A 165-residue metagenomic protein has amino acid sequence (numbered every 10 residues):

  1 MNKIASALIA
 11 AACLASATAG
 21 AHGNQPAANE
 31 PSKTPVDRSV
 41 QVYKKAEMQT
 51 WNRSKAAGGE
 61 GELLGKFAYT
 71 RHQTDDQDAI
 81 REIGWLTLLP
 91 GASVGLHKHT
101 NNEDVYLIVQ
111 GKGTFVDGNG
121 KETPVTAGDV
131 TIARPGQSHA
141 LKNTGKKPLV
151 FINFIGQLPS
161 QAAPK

Functional and structural regions predicted by a protein language model:
M1-L8: Bacterial N-terminal signal peptides that target proteins for export
I9-S16: Bacterial N-terminal signal peptides
A21-I80, A162-K165: A short, N-terminal "cap"/entry segment at the start of jelly-roll beta-barrel domains of the cupin/DSBH fold
F67-R71, E82-H99, P135: Conserved short histidine dyad/triad with adjacent acidic residue
W85-L89, K98-F115: Short, conserved beta-strand element in jelly-roll/cupin
L96, F115-V116, A133, H139-G145: Short beta-strand His + acidic residue motifs that chelate non-heme Fe in jelly-roll/DSBH and cupin folds
N119-P135: Short acidic-glycine-tyrosine-enriched beta hairpin
I132, K146-A162: A short hydrophobic beta-strand segment most commonly corresponding to one strand of the jelly-roll/cupin
